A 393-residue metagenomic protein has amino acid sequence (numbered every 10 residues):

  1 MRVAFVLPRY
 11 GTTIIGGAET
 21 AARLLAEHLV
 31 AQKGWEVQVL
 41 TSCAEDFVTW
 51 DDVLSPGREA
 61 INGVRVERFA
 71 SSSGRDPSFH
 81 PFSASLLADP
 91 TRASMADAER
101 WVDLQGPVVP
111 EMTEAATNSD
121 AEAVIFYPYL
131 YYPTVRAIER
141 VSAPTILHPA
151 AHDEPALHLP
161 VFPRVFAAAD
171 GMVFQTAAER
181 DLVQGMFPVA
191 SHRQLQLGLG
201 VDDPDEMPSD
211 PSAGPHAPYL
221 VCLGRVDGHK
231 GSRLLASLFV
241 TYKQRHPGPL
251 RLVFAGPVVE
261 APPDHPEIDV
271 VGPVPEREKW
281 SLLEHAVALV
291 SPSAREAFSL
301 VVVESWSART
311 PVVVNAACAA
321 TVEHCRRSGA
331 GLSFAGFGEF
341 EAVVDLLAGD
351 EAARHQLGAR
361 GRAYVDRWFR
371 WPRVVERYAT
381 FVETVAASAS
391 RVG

Functional and structural regions predicted by a protein language model:
M1-R68, S119, Y242, G393: N-terminal subdomain of nucleotide-sugar transferases
A4, V201, S212-K230, A236-V240: Conserved donor-binding/catalytic core segment of Leloir-type glycosyltransferases
P144-P155, F162-P208: Donor nucleotide-sugar binding/catalytic pocket of nucleotide-sugar-dependent glycosyltransferases
G256-S281, V287-A288: Nucleotide-activated donor-binding/catalytic signature segment of Leloir-type glycosyltransferases, i.e., the conserved
A294: Aromatic "clamp/platform" in nucleotide-sugar-dependent glycosyltransferases that forms part of the donor/acceptor
P311-N315: Short hydrophobic beta-strand element within catalytic cores of glycosyltransferases and related nucleotide-activated
V322-D345, A352: Change "using UDP/GDP/dTDP sugars" to "using nucleotide sugars
L346, A353-R367, V374, T380: A short, well-ordered alpha-helix in the C-terminal region of glycosyltransferases
